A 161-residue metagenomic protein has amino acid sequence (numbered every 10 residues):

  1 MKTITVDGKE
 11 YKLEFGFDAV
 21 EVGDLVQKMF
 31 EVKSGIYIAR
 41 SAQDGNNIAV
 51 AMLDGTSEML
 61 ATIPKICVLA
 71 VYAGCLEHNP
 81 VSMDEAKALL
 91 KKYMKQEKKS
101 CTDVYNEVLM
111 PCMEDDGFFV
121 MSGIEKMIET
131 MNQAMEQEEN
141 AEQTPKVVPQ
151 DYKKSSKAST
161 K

Functional and structural regions predicted by a protein language model:
M1-E10, I36, V50-L53, K65 (+1 more regions): Charged interaction scaffolds used for protein-protein
M1-I66, K161: Short N-terminal mixed-charge amphipathic segments
